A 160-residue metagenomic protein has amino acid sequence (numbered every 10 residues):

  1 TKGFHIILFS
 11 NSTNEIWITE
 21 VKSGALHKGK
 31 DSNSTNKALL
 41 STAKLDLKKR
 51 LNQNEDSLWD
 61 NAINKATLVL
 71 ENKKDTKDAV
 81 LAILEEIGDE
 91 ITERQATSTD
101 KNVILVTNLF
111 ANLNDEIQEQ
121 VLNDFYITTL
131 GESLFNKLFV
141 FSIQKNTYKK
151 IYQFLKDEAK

Functional and structural regions predicted by a protein language model:
T1: A short acidic/basic microdomain associated with nuclease active sites
I6-L8, E15-S23: Conserved catalytic cores of phosphodiester-cleaving nucleases, focusing on short active-site segments
N11-T13, V106-I117, Q144-K145: Short, flexible beta-strand-to-coil junctions
V21-D31: Short beta-strand-loop-alpha-helix junction that forms the active-site gateway of nucleic-acid-processing nucleases
L26-K28, S41-T42, V140-I143: Charged, terminal alpha-helix-loop-beta segments that serve as non-catalytic nucleic-acid engagement and/or assembly
S32-N102: Acidic, metal/cofactor-coordinating or nucleic-acid-engaging core segments within structured domains
A96-S98, V103, T107, A111-N112 (+2 more regions): Charged, low-complexity intrinsically disordered regulatory/assembly segments
E119-K160: Charge-rich, low-complexity intrinsically disordered segments
